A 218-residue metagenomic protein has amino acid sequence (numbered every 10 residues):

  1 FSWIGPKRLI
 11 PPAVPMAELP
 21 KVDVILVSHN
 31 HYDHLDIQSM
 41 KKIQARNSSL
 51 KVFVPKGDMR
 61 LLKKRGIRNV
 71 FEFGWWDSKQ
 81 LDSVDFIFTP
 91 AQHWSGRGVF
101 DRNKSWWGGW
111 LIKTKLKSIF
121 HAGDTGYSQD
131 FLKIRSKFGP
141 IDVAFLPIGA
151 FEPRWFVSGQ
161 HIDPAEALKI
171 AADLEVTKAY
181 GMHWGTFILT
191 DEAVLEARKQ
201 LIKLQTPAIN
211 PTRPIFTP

Functional and structural regions predicted by a protein language model:
F1-N30, M40-A45, G96-F100, S128-G139: Pre-active-site segment of Zn-dependent metallo-hydrolases
F1-P12, N103-G123: Conserved beta-strand hairpin/beta-sheet module of binuclear metal-dependent hydrolase folds, prominently
P6-L9, A13, H34, D101-K104 (+3 more regions): Conserved phosphate-coordination/catalytic loops
K21-V22, N30-D36, L61-W76, A122: Conserved N-terminal glycine/acidic-rich loop preference
V24, S39, K51-F53, G57-R60 (+2 more regions): Cap/insert and terminal regions of metallo-dependent hydrolase folds
H29-H34, H93-S95, H121, H161 (+1 more regions): Histidine-centered active-site/metal-ligand motif
V54-K117, Q200-P218: Metallo-beta-lactamase
